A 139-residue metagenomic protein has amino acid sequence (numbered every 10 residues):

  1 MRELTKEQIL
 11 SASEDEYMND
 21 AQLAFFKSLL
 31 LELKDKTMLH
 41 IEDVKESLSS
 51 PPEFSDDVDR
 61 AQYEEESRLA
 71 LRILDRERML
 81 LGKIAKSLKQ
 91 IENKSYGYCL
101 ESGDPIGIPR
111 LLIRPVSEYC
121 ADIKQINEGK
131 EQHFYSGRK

Functional and structural regions predicted by a protein language model:
M1-N93, E131-K139: Interaction interfaces in information-processing and related assembly proteins
F25, E101, P115: Amphipathic alpha-helical recognition patches that constitute DNA-binding helices
R78, Y96, S117: Residues immediately within or flanking Cys/His clusters that coordinate Zn2+ in small zinc-binding modules
C99-S102, C120: Short cysteine-rich clusters marking metal-coordination/redox-active sites
P105-G107, E128: Short functional micro-motifs and their immediate structural scaffolds
P109-I113: Short Cys/His-rich "knuckle" micro-motifs
S117-K124: Cysteine-rich micro-motifs
Q125-E131: Short linear motifs in low-complexity, proline-biased tails and propeptides
